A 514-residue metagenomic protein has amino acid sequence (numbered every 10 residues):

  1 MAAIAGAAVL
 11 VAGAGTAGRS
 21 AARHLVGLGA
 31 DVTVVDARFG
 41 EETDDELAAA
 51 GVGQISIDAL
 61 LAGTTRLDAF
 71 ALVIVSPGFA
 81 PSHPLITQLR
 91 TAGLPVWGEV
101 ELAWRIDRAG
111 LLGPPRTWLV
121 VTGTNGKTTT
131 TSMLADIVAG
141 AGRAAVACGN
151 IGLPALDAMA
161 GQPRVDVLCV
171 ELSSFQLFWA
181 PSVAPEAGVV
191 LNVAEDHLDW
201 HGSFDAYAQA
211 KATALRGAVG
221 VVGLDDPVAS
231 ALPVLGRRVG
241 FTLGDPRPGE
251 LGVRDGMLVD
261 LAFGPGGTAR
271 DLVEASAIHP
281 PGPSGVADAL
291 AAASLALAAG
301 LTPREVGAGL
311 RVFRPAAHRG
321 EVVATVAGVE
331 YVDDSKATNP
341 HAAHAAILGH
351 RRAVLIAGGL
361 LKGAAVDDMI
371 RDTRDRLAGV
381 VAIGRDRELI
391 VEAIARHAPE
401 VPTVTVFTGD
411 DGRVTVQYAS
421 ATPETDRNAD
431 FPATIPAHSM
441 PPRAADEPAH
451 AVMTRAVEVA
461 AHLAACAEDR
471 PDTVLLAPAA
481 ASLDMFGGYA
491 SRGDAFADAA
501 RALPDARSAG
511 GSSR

Functional and structural regions predicted by a protein language model:
M1-L102, I383, L503: N-terminal leader/targeting and accessory segments in enzymes
A2, A8, S20-L28, L272-G379 (+1 more regions): Nucleotide phosphate-binding/pyrophosphate-handling subdomain across enzymes that bind or process nucleotide phosphates
L25, V73, V121, N150 (+12 more regions): Residue-level signal for inorganic ion chemistry
D31-D36, V146-A147, C169, G240 (+1 more regions): Short beta-strand "acidic-cap" motif of Rossmann-like dinucleotide-binding folds
D31-R38, V221-D225, I356-A357, R376-D386: Short internal beta-strands
D36, D58, W97-L102, C148-G149 (+6 more regions): Beta-strand->loop->alpha-helix junctions that form or flank phosphate-binding loops in nucleotide-handling enzymes
T43-E46, A50, M369-D472, S512-R514: C-terminal helical cap/extension that packs against the catalytic core of soluble nucleotide-cofactor enzymes
G63-D68, P77-L224, V228-R237, H350 (+4 more regions): Phosphate-binding loop of NTP-binding sites
